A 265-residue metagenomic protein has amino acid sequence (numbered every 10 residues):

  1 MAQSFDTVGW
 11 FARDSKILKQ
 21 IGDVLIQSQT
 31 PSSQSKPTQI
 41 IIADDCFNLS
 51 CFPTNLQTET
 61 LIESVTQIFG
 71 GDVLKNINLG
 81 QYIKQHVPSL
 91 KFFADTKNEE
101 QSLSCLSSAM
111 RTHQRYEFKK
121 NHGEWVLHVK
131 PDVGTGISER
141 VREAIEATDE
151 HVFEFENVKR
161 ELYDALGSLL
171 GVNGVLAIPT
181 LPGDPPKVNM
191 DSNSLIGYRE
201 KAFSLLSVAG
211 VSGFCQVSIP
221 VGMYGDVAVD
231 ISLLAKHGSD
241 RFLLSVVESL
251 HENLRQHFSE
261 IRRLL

Functional and structural regions predicted by a protein language model:
M1-Q67, V211-L265: Structural helix-boundary/capping segments
A2, I41-C46, I137-A147, P185: A short small-residue
R13-Q20, L56, T60, H113-K120 (+7 more regions): Conserved active-site and cofactor/substrate-binding residues in soluble primary-metabolism enzymes
D44-N48, Q81-I83, V126, L181: Glycine-rich beta-alpha junction loops
Q57-N78, G123-V126, V152-N173: Acyltransferase
L61-K120: Catalytic cores of nucleic-acid editing and processing enzymes, centered on the cytidine/adenosine deaminase
A94-V158, S218-V227: Short helix-loop capping/hinge segments that flank enzyme active sites or metal/cofactor-binding pockets
T148-L265: Glycine-rich, small-residue loops and helix-cap segments that act as flexible hinges at active-site edges
